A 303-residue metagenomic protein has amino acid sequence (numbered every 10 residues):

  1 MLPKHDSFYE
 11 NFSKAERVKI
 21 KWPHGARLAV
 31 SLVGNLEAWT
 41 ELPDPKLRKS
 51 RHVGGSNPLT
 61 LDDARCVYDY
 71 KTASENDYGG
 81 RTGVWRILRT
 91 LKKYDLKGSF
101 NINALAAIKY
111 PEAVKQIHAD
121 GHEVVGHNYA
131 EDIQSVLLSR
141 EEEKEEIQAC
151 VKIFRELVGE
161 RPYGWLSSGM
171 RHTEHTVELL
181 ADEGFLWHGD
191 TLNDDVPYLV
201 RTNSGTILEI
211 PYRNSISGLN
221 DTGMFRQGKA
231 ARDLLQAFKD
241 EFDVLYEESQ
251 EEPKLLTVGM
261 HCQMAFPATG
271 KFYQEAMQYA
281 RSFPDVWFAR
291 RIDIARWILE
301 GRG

Functional and structural regions predicted by a protein language model:
L2-G164, G169-L208, L235-V258, A265-G303: Catalytic alpha-helical scaffold of carbohydrate-active enzymes acting on polysaccharides/glycoconjugates
S135-L137, N220-F225: Short acidic, glycine/proline-rich loop/turn micro-motifs
M170, D195, I216, T222-M224: Amphipathic, positively biased hydrophobic alpha-helical segments used for protein targeting and membrane insertion
T202-D221: A structural motif
G228: Secreted/periplasmic serine-hydrolase-like ester/acetyl group-modifying domain
A231-R232: Helix-loop elements that line ligand-binding/catalytic pockets
